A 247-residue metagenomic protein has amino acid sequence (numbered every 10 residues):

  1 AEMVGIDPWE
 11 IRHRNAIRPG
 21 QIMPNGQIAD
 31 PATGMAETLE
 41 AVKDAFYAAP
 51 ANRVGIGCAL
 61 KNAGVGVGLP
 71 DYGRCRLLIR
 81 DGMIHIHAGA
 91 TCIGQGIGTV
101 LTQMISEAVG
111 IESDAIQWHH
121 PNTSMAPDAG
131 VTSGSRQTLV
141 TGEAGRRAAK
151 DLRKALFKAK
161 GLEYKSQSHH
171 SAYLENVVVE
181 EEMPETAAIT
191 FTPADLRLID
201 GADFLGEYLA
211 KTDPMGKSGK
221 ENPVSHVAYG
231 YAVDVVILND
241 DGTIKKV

Functional and structural regions predicted by a protein language model:
E2-V4, P8-H85, G89-A108, P121-V247: Cofactor-centric catalytic regions
V109-S113: Phosphate-handling active-site elements
